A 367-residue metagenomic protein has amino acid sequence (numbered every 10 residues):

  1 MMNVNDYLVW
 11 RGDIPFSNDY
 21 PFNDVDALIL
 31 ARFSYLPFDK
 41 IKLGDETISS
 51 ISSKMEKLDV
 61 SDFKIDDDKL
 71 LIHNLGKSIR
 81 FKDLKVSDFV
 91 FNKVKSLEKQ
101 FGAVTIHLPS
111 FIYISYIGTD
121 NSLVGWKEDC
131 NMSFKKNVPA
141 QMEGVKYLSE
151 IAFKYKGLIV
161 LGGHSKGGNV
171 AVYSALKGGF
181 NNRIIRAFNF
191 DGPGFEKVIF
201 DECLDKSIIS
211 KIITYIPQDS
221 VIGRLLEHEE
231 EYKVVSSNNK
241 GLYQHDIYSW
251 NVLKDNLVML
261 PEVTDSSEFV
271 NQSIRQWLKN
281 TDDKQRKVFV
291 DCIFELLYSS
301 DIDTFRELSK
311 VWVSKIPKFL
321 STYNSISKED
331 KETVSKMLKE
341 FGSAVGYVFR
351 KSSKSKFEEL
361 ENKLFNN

Functional and structural regions predicted by a protein language model:
M1-W10: Intrinsically disordered, low-structural-confidence terminal and linker regions
V9-F22, L30, S34-K42, E46-V104 (+3 more regions): Alpha/beta hydrolase fold serine-hydrolase catalytic domain that processes acyl esters and thioesters
D26: Non-catalytic, regulatory and substrate/membrane-recognition segments associated with hydrolase enzymes
G162-G167, A171: Gly/Ala-rich beta-loop-alpha elbow adjacent to hydrolase catalytic centers
A171-G179: Short glycine-enriched nucleophile-adjacent loop and the immediately C-terminal alpha-helix near the catalytic center
